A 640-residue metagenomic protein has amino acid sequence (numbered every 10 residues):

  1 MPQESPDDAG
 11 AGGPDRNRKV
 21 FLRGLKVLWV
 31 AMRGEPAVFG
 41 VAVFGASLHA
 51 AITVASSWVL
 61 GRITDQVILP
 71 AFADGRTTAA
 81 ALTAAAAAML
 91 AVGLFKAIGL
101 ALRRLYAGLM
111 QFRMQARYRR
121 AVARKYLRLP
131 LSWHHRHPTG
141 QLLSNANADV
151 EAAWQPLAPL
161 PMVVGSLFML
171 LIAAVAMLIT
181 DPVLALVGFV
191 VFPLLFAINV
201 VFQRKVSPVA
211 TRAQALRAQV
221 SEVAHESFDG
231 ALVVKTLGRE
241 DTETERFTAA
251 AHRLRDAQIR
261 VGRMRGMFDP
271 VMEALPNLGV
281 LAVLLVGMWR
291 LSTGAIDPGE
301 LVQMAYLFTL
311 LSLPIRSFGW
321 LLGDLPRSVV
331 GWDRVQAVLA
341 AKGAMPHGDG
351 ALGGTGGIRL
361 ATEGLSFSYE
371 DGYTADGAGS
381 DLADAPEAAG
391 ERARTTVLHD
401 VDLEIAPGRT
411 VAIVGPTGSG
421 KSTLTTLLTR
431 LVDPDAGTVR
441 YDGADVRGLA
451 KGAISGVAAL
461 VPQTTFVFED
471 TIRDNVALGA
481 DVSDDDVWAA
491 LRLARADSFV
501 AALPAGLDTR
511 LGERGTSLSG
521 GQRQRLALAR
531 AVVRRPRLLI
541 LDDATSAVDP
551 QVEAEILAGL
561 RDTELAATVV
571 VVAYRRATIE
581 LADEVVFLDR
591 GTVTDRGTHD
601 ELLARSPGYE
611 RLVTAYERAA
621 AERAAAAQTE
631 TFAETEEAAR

Functional and structural regions predicted by a protein language model:
M1-T53, I68-A85, F95, R103-A107 (+10 more regions): Membrane-integrated ABC transporters
E4-R16, F112, R120-S144, A148-V150 (+5 more regions): Short intracellular "coupling" helices and adjacent cytoplasmic loop segments at the cytosolic face of multi-pass
A11-F21, F44-G45, I52-D65, A88 (+12 more regions): Juxtamembrane helix-loop junctions of ABC transporter transmembrane domains
V30-P36, L131-S132, A148-L160, K205-L216 (+6 more regions): An intracellular "coupling" helix at the cytosolic face of ABC transporter transmembrane type-1 domains
G34, V38-L48, F95, P161-R212 (+1 more regions): Transmembrane helices of ABC transporter permease
A37-W58, M89, W154-S166, G188-F189 (+2 more regions): Alpha-helical segments in transporter systems
P70, A176-V190, M264-D333, V338-L339: Helix-loop-helix
T355-R640: ABC-type nucleotide-binding domain
